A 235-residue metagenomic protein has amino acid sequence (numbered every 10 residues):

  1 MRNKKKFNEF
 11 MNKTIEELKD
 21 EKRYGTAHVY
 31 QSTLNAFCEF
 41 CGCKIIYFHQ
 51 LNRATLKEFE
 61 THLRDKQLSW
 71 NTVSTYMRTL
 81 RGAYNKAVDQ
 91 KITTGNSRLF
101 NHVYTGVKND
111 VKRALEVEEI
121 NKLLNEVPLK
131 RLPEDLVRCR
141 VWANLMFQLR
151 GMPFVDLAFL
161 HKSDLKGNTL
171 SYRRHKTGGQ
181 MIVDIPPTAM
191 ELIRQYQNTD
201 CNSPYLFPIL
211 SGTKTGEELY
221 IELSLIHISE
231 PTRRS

Functional and structural regions predicted by a protein language model:
R2-K66: Basic/aromatic-enriched alpha-helical hairpins
A27, D65, A114, L129-N144: Conserved catalytic core of the tyrosine transesterase superfamily
A36-E39, H49, D65-L99, R150-M152: N-terminal DNA-binding recognition helix of tyrosine site-specific recombinases/integrases
K57-E58, T93-P128, S211-E218: Flexible interdomain linker/hinge and immediately adjacent N-terminus of the catalytic tyrosine-recombinase domain
N101, L149, F159-Q195: Conserved tyrosine-mediated DNA breakage-rejoining catalytic core shared by Y-recombinases
K108-N109, S171, L192-L225: Major-groove DNA-contacting interfaces characterized by cationic-aromatic clusters
L145-D156: A short, glycine-centered helix-capping/turn motif at helix boundaries that positions DNA-contacting or catalytic
I226-S235: Single conserved hydrophobic/aromatic residue that forms the stacking wall/gate of nucleotide- or nucleobase-binding
